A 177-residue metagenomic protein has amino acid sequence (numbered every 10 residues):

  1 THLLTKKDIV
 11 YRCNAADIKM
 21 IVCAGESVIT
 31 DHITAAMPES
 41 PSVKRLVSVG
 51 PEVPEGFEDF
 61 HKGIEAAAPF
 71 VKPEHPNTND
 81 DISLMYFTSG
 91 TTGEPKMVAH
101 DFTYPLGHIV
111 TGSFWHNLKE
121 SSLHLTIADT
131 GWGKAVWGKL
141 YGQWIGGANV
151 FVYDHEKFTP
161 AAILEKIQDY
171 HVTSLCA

Functional and structural regions predicted by a protein language model:
T1-K62, C176: Structural core segment of the AMP-binding/adenylate-forming
T5-D8, D101, T159: Short loop/turn segments at beta->alpha junctions
V10, E74, A161-L164: Short hydrophobic/charged patches on amphipathic alpha-helices used for structural packing and interfaces
R12, G63-I64, T88, P105: Adenylate-forming
I21, I82, T88-T91, H124 (+2 more regions): Conserved S/T- and glycine-rich ATP-binding loop of Class I adenylate-forming
S48-E58, E65-F87, E94, N117-L123: Conserved pre-ATP/AMP-binding loop-to-beta segment of ANL
S83-G107: Conserved AMP-binding A3 loop
L106-T126, T130-S174: Conserved AMP-binding/adenylation subdomain of ANL enzymes
